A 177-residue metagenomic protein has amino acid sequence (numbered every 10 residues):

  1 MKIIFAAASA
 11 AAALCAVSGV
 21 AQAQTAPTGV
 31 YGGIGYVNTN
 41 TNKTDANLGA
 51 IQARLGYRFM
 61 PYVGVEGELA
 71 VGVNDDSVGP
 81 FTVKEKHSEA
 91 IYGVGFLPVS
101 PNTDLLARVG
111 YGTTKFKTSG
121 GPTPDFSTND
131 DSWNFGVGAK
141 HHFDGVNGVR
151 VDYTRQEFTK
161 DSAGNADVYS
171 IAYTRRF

Functional and structural regions predicted by a protein language model:
M1-T28: Cleavable N-terminal export/targeting peptides
Q22-F177: Gram-negative outer-membrane beta-barrel domains
